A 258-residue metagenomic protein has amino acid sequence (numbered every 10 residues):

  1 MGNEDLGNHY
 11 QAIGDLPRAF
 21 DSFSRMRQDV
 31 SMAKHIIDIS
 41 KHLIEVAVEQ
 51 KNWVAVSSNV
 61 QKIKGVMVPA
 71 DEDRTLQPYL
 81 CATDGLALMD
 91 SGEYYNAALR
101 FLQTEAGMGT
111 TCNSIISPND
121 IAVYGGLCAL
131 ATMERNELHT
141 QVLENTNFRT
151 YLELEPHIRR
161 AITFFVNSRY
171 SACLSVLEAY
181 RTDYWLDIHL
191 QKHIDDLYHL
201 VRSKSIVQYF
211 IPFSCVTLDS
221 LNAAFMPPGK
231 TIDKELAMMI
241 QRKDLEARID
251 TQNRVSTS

Functional and structural regions predicted by a protein language model:
M1-I37, K41-S258: Charged, E/D/K/R/S-rich low-complexity terminal regions of large eukaryotic assembly subunits
